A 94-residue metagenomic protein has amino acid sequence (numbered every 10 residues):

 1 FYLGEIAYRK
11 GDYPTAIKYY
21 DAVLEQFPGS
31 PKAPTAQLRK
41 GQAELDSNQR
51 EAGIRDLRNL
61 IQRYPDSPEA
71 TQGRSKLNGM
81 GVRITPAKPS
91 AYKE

Functional and structural regions predicted by a protein language model:
F1-E94: Acidic, polar-rich low-complexity tracts and alpha-helical solenoid repeat scaffolds
